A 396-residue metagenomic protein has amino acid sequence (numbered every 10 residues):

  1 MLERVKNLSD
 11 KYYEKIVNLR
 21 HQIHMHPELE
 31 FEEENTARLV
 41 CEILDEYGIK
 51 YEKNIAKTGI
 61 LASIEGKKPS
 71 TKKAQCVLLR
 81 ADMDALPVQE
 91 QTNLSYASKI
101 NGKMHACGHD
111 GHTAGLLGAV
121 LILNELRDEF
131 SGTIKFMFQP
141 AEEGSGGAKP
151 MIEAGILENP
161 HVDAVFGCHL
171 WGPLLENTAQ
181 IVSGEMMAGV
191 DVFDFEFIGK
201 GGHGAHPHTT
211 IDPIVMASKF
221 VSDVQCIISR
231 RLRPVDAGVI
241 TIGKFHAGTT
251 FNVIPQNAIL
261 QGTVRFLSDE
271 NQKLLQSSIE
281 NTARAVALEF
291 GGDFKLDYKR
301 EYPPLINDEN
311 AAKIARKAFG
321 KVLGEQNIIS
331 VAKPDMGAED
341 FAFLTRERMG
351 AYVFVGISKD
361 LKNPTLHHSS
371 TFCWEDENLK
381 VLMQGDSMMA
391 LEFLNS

Functional and structural regions predicted by a protein language model:
M1-H105, A114, L121-F130: Acidic/His- and Gly-rich active-site-bordering loop/insert found across diverse amide/peptide-bond hydrolases
I16, R20, A37-C41, L116 (+6 more regions): Hydrophobic face of alpha-helices
I23, A62, L79, H109 (+8 more regions): Divalent metal-coordination and catalytic microenvironments
V40, L44, G115-L123, A217-F220 (+2 more regions): Buried hydrophobic packing segments
I64, F197-G199, V264: Hydrophobic beta-strand positions in extracellular immunoglobulin-like domains
L78-R80, F193-F195, Y352-S358: Non-cysteine beta-strand/loop elements that form the S-adenosyl-L-methionine
L86-V88, T92-M104, D110-G111, L123-P255 (+2 more regions): Histidine/acidic-residue-rich, glycine-tolerant segments that coordinate divalent metal ions
S218-S396: Metal-dependent amide/peptide-bond hydrolase catalytic core, centered on the "pita-bread" metallohydrolase fold
